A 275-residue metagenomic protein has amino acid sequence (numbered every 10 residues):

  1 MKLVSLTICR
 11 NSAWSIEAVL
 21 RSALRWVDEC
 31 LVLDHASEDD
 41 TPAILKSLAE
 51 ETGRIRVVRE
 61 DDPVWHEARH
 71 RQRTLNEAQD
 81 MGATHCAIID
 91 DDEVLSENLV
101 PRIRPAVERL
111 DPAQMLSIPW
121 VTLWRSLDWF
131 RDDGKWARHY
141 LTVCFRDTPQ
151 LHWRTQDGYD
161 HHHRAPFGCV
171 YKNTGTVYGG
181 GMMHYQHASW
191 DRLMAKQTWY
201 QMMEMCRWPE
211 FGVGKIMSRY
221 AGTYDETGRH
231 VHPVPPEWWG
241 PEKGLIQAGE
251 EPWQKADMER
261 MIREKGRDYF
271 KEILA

Functional and structural regions predicted by a protein language model:
K2-V4: Cell-envelope/extracellular polymer assembly enzymes that use nucleotide-activated donors
I8-W26: Short, well-formed alpha-helical segments that are part of the catalytic scaffolds of diverse glycosyltransferases
W14, D62-H70: A short, glycine-/small-residue-rich helix N-cap motif at loop->alpha-helix starts within glycosyltransferase
D28-A36, V58-E60, D91: Short beta-strand/loop segment that forms part of the nucleotide-sugar
D34-L45, D62-V64: A conserved acidic beta->alpha catalytic loop
E67-Q72, E97-A275: Catalytic-site signature of metal-activated, phosphate-bearing donor transferases, centered on the GT-A/GT-A-like
Q72-H85: Active-site nucleotide-sugar/metal-binding loop of Leloir-type enzymes
G82-S96: Short beta-strand-to-loop acidic/aromatic patch adjacent to the donor-nucleotide binding site
